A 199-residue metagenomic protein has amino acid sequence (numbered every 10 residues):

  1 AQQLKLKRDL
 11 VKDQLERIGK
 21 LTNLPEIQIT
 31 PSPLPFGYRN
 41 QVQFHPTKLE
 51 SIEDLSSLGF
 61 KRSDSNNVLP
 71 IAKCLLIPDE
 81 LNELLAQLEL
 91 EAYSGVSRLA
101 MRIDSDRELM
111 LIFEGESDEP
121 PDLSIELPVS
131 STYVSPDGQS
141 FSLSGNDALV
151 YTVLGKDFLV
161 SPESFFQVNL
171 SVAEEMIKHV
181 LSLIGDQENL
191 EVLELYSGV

Functional and structural regions predicted by a protein language model:
A1-V199: Accessory RNA-recognition modules of RNA-modification enzymes
